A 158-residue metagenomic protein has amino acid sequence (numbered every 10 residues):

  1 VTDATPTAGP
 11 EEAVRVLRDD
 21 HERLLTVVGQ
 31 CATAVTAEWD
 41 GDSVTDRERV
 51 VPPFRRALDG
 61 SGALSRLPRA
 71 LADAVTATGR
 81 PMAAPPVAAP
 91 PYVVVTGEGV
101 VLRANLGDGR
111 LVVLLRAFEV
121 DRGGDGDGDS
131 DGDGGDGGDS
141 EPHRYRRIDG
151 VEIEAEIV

Functional and structural regions predicted by a protein language model:
V1-V158: Acidic, polar-rich N-terminal leader regions of halophilic archaeal proteins
